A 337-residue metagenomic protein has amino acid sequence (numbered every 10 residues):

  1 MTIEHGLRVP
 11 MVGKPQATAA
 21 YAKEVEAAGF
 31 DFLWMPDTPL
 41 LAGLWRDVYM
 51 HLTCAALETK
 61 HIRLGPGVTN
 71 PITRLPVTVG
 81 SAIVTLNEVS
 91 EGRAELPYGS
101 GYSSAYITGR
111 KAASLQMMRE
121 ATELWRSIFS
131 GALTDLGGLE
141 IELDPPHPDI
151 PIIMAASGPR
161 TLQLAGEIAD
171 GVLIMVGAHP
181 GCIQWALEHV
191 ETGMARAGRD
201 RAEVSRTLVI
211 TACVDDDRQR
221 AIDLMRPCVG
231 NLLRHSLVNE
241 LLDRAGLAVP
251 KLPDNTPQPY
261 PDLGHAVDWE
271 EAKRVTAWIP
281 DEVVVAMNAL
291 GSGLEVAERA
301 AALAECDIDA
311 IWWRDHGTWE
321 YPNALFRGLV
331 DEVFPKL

Functional and structural regions predicted by a protein language model:
M1-T59, R63-P66, I150: N-terminal beta1-alpha1-beta2 module of alpha/beta enzyme domains
I3-Q16, G67-V77, P146-S157, A212-D215 (+1 more regions): Active-site mouth loops of central-metabolism enzymes
H5-V9, L33-M35, R63-G67, A94-Y98 (+4 more regions): Hydrophobic faces of well-ordered beta-strands that scaffold small-molecule active sites in alpha/beta enzyme cores
K14-V25, A82, A156-L164, S292-A302: Short, acidic/polar
V25, G29, A55, L86 (+5 more regions): Conserved, mostly hydrophobic/aromatic
W34-E58, N70, Y102-S104, V176-P180 (+2 more regions): Glycine-rich, proline-tolerant flexible connector loops at the mouths of alpha/beta enzymes
R46-T69, I128, T192-R196, R327-L337: Alpha-helix-loop-beta-strand connector modules within alpha/beta enzyme cores
K111-L143, I183-Q184, E188-E305: An alpha-helical appendage that flanks or caps ligand/catalytic pockets
